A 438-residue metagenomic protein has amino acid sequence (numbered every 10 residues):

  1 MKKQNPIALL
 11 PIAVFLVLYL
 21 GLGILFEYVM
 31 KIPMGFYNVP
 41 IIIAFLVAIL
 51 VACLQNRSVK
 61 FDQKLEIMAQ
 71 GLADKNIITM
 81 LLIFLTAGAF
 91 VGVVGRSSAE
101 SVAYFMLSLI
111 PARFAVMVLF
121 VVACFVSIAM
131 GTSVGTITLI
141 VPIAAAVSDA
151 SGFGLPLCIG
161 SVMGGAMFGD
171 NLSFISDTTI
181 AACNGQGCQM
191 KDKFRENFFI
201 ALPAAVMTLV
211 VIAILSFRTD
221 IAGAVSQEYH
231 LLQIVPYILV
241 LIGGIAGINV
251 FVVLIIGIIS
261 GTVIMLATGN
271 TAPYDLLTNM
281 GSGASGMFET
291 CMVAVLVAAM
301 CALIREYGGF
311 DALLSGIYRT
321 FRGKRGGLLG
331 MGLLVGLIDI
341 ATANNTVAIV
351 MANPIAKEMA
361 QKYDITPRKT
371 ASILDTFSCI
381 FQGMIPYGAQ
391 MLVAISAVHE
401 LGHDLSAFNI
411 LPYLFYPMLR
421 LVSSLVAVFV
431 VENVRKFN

Functional and structural regions predicted by a protein language model:
K2-K3, G164-M167, N171-Q227, L232 (+2 more regions): Juxtamembrane and boundary regions of transmembrane helices in multi-pass small-molecule transporters and channels
K2-Q4, E27-I42, Q70-K75, M106-P111 (+4 more regions): Interfacial loop-to-helix junctions that mark the boundaries of transmembrane helices in multi-pass membrane
I7-L20, G35-R57, I78-T86, M117 (+5 more regions): Hydrophobic mid-bilayer segments of alpha-helices in multi-pass membrane transport proteins, especially secondary
N38-L46, L50-Q55, K64-S98, R113 (+4 more regions): Core transmembrane alpha-helical segments of multi-pass membrane transporters/permeases
R57-F61, A73-K75, G152-P156, A181-F194 (+5 more regions): Juxtamembrane helix-boundary/capping and inter-helix hinge elements in multi-pass membrane proteins
D74-M80, Y104-V122, S148-C158, Q227-V235 (+3 more regions): Membrane-interfacial loop-to-helix junctions in multi-pass transporters
M80-V91, P111-I143, Y318-K357, K362-Y363 (+1 more regions): Hydrophobic alpha-helical transmembrane segments of multi-pass integral membrane proteins, predominantly secondary
I83, R113-V126, G152-G169, G326-D339 (+3 more regions): Alpha-helical transmembrane segments of multi-pass membrane proteins
